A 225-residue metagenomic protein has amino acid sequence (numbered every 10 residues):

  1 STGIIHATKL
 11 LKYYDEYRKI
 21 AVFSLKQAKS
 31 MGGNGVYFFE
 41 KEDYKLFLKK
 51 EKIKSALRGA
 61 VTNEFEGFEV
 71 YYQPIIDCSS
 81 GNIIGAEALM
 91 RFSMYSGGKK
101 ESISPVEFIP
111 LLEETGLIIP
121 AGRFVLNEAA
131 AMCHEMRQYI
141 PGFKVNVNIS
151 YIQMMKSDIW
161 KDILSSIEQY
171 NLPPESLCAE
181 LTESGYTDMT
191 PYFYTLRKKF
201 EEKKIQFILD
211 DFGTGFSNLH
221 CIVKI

Functional and structural regions predicted by a protein language model:
S1, A88-R91, I222-I225: Short, intrinsically disordered, charge-balanced linker/junction segments flanking boundaries in proteins
S1-G3, G35, G67-E69, G142-N146 (+2 more regions): Residues at or immediately flanking beta-strands
H6, Y17, L46, S80-I84 (+1 more regions): Catalytic core of bacterial c-di-GMP phosphodiesterases, primarily the EAL and HD-GYP domains, capturing alpha-helical
T8, Y14, F23-E69, S79 (+2 more regions): C-di-GMP signaling machinery
M31-G32, T62-F65, D77-S79, G98-K99 (+3 more regions): Nucleotide second-messenger and two-component phosphorelay signaling modules
K49-L111, N148, L209: Active-site core of bacterial EAL-family cyclic-dinucleotide phosphodiesterase domains
S165-I225: The catalytic core of metal-dependent phosphodiesterases that act on cyclic dinucleotides
